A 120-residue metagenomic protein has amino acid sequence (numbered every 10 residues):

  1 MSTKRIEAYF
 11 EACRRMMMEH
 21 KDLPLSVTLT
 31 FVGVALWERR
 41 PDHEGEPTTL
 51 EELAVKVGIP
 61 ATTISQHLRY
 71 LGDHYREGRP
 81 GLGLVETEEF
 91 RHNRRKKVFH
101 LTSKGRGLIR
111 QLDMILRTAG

Functional and structural regions predicted by a protein language model:
R5-D22: Short, Lys/Arg-enriched N-terminal segment that forms or immediately precedes the first helix of a structured domain
D22-T48: Short helix->loop/beta-hairpin flanking segments within DNA-binding domains
E46-G58: A short alpha-helical element within helix-turn-helix/winged-helix DNA-binding domains across DNA-binding proteins
G72-F90: A short, conserved structural fragment
R91-I109: Basic, amphipathic "hinge/linker" alpha-helix immediately C-terminal to the N-terminal HTH DNA-binding motif
